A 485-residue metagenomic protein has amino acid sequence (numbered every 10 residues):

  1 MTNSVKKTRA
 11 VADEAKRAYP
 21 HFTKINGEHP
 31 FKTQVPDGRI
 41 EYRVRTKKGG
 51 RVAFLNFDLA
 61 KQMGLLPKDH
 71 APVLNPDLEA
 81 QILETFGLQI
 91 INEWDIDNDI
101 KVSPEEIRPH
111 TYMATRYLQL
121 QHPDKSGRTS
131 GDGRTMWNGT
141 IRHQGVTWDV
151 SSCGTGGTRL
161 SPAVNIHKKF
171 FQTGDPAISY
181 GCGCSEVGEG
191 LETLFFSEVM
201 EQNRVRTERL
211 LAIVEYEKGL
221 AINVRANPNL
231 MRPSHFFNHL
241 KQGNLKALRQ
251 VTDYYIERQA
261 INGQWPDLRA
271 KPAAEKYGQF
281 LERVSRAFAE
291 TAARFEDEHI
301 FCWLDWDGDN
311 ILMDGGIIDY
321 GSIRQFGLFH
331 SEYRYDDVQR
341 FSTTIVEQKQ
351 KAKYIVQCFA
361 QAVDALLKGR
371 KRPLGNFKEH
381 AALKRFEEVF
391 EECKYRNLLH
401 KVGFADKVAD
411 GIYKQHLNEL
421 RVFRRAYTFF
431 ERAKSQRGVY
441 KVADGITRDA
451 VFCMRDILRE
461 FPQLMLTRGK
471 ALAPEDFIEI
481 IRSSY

Functional and structural regions predicted by a protein language model:
M1-S126, A365-Y485: Regulatory N- and C-terminal appendages and interdomain linkers associated with kinase/kinase-like NTP transferase
H29, Q34-G38, G174-A177, R269-P272: A short alpha-helix capping/helix-coil boundary motif
R43-V44, C182-C184, G278-Q279: Short, contiguous strand/loop micro-motifs
G49-V52, D58-H70, L88-L268, D314-G316 (+3 more regions): Conserved ATP-binding subdomain of kinase catalytic cores across diverse folds
A53, G190-S197, S285-E296: Short, hydrophobic/amphipathic alpha-helical packing segments that form internal helix faces or helix-helix interfaces
E217-W303, L312-M465: ATP-dependent phospho-/nucleotidyl transfer catalytic cores
W306: Hydrophobic HxD+1 residue recognition
D309: Conserved protein-kinase catalytic-loop position immediately C-terminal to the HRD catalytic Asp
